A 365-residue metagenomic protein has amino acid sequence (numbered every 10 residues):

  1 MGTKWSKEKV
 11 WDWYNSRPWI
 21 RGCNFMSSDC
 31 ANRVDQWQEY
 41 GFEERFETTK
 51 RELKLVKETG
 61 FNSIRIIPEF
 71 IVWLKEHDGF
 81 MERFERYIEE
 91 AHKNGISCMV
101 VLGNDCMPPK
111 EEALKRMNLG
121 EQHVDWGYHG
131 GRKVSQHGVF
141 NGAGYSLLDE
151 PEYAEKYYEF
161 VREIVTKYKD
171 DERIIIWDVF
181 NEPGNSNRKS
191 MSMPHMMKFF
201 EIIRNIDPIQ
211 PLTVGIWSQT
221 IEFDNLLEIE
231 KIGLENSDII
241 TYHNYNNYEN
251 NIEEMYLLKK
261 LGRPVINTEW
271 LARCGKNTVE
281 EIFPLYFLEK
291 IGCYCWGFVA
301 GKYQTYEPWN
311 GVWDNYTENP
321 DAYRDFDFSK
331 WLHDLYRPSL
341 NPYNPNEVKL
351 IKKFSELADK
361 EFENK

Functional and structural regions predicted by a protein language model:
M1-S237, H243, Y248, K260-L261 (+5 more regions): Active-site mouth of glycoside hydrolases
T3-K4, E289-K365: Aromatic- and carboxylate-lined catalytic core of secreted/periplasmic carbohydrate-active enzymes
N251-K259: The feature captures the conserved acid-bearing segment of alpha/beta-hydrolase catalytic domains
P264-I266: Catalytic His-Asp charge-relay segment
V279-F283: Catalytic cores of alpha/beta
